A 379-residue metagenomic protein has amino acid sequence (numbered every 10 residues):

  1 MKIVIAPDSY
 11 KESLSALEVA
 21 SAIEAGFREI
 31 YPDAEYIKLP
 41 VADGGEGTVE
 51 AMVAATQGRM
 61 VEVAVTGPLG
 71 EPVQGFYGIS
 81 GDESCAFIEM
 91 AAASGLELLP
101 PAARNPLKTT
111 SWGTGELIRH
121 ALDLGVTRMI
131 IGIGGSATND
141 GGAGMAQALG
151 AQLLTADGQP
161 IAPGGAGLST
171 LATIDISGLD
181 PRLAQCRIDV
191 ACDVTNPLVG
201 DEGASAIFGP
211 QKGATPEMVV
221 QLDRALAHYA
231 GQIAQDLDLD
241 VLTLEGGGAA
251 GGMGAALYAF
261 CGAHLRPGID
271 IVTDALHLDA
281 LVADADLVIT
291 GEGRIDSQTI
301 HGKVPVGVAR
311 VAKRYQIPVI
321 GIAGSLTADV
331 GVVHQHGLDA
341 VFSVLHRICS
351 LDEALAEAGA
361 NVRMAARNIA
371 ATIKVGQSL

Functional and structural regions predicted by a protein language model:
M1-I133, A137-L379: N-terminal loops that bind phosphate or other acidic moieties and the adjacent beta-alpha structural core
